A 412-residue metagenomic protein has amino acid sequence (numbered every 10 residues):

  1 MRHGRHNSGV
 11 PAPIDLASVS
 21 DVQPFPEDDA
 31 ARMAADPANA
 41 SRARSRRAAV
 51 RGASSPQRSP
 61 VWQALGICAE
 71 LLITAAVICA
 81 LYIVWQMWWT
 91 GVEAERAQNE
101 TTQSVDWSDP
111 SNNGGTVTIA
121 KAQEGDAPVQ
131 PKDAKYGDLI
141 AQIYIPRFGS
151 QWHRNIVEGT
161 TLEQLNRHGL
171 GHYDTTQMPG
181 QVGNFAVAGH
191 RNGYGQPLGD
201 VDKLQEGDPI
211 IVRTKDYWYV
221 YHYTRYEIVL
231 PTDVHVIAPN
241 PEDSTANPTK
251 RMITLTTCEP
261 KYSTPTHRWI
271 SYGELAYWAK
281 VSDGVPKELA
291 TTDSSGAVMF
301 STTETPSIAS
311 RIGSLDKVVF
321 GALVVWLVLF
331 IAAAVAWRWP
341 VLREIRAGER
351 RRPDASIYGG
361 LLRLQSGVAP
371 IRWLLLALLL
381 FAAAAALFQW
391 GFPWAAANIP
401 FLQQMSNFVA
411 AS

Functional and structural regions predicted by a protein language model:
M1-S54: Acidic/Ser-Thr/Pro-Gly-rich, low-complexity N-terminal segments of Actinobacterial cell-envelope proteins
H3-H6, P13-D15, D21-P24, S54-F320 (+3 more regions): Solvent-exposed, non-transmembrane regions of membrane-associated and secreted proteins
N39-A49, V212-E227, P340-R351: Alpha-helical transmembrane segments and their immediate interhelical/interface regions in integral membrane proteins
G321-F330: Contiguous transmembrane helix-bundle modules in multi-pass membrane proteins
L329-I371: Juxtamembrane interface at the cytosolic side of transmembrane helices
